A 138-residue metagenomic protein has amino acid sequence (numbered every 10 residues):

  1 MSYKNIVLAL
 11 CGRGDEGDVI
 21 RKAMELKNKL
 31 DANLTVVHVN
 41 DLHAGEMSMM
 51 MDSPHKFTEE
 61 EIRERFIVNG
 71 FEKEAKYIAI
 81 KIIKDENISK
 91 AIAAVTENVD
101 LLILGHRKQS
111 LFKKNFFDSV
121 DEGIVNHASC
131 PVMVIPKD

Functional and structural regions predicted by a protein language model:
M1, F71-L102, L111: Structural beta-alpha unit
M1-M50, K73: Small/aliphatic-rich secondary-structure junction motif
T35-V37, I78-I83, M133: General small-molecule cofactor/ligand-binding pocket signal
H38-V39, H106-R107, K137: Short secondary-structure boundary segments
M51-K56, E122: Short, hinge-like loop/turn segments at secondary-structure boundaries
G105-H127: Glycine-rich, Arg-bearing micro-motifs that act as flexible, cationic patches
C130-D138: Short, flexible loop segments at boundaries between secondary-structure elements
